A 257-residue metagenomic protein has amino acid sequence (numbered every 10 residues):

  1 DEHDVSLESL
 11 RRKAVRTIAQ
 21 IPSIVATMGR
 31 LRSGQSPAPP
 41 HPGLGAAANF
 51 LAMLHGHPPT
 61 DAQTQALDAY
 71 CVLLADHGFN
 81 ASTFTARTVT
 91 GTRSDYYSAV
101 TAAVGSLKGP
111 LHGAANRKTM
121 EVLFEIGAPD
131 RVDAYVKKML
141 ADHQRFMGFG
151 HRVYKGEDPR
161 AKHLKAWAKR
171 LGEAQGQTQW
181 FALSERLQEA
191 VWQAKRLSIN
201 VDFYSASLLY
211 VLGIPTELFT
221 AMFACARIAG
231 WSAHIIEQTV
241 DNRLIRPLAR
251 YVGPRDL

Functional and structural regions predicted by a protein language model:
D1-L257: Non-transmembrane, aqueous-exposed alpha-helical and coiled segments at domain scale
